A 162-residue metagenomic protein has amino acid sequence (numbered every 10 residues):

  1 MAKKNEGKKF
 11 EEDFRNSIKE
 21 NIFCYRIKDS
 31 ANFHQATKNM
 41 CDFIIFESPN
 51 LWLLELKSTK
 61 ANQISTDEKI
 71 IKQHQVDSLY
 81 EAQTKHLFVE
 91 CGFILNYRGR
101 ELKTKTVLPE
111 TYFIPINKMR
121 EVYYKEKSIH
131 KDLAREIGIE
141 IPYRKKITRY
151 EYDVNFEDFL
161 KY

Functional and structural regions predicted by a protein language model:
M1-T37: Acidic-basic catalytic patches of nuclease active cores, encompassing PD-(D/E)XK and other metal-cofactor nuclease
D29-S30, L56-T59, N96-R98: Histidine- and/or cysteine-centered catalytic micro-motif in compact active-site loops
K38-M40, P49-L53, H74, H86-F88: Short connector loops at helix/strand junctions that flank enzyme active sites, especially segments positioning acidic
F43-I45, N50-A61: Conserved catalytic cores of phosphodiester-cleaving nucleases, focusing on short active-site segments
T59-K85: Mg2+/Mn2+-dependent nuclease catalytic core
Y80-M119: Nucleic-acid nuclease catalytic cores
K105-I139: Aromatic- and Lys/Arg-enriched surface recognition patch
R135-Y162: Charged phosphate-binding loop/patch that engages nucleotide di/tri-phosphates or the phosphate backbone of nucleic
